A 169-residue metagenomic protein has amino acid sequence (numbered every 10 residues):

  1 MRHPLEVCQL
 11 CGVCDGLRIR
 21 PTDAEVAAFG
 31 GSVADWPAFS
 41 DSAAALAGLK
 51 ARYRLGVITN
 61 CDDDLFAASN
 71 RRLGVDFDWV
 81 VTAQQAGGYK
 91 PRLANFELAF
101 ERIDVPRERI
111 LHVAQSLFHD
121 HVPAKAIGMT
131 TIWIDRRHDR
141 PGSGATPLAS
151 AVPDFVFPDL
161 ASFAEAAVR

Functional and structural regions predicted by a protein language model:
M1-A27: A metal-dependent, Asp-based hydrolase signature
C11-C14, G30, F100, A164: Non-transmembrane alpha-helical segments in soluble domains of secreted/periplasmic/extracellular proteins
R20, A47, G56-R169: Asp-based, Mg2+/Mn2+-dependent phosphohydrolase catalytic module
A27-D35: Surface-exposed cleft-lining segments at the edges of enzyme active sites
D35-F39, Y89: A conditional alpha-helix N-cap/helix-loop micro-motif detector
D41-R52: Catalytic-core regions built around general acid/base machinery
